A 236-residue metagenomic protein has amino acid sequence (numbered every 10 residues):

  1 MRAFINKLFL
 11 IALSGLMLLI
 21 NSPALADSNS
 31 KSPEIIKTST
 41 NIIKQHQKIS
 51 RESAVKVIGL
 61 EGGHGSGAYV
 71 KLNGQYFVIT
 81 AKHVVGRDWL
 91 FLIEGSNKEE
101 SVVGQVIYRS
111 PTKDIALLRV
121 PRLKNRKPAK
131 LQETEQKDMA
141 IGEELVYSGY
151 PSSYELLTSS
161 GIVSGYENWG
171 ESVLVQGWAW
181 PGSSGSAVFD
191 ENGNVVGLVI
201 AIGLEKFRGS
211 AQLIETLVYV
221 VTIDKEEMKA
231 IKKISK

Functional and structural regions predicted by a protein language model:
M1-A12: Bacterial N-terminal signal peptides that target proteins for export
I11-I20: Bacterial N-terminal signal peptides
P23-S30, L72-N125, I141, A201-G203: Catalytic-histidine neighborhood of serine endopeptidases, predominantly the chymotrypsin-like S1/PA family
A26-Q47, N125-K127, V195-K236: C-terminal cap/linker of serine protease catalytic domains
N41-I43, E52-V78, S101-V103, G185: A conserved glycine-rich beta-strand in the N-terminal activation segment of trypsin-fold
A68, W178-V199: Catalytic nucleophile loop of clan PA
D114-R119, E171-G177: Short, solvent-exposed secondary-structure boundary/capping segments
K127-V173, A179-S183, V199-A211: Flexible, gly/ser-rich surface segments that form the specificity/activation loops bordering the active-site cleft
